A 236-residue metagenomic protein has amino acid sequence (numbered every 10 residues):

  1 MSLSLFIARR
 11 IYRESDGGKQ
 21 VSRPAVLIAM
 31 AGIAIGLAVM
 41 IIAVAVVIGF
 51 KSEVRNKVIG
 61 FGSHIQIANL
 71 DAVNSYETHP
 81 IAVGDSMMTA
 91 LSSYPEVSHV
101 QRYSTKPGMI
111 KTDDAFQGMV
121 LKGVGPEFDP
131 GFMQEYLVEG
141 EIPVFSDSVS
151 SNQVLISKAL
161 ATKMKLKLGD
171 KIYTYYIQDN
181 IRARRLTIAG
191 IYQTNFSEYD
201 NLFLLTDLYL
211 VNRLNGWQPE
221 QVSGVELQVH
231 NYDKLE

Functional and structural regions predicted by a protein language model:
M1-L37: N-terminal Sec/SRP start-transfer signal
I11-S15, K57, F61, Y94 (+1 more regions): Conserved, well-folded catalytic cores of nucleic-acid-processing and energy-transducing macromolecular machines
G36-V47: Alpha-helical transmembrane segments
K51-G84: Membrane-interface junction motifs in transport/secretion proteins
I65, A161, E220-E236: A short beta-strand structural signal in non-transmembrane regions
D71-E77, Q193-N195, L227-L235: Structural beta->alpha junctions
I81, D85-E220: A structural signal for hydrophobic secondary-structure junctions, strongest on transmembrane helix-loop-helix units
